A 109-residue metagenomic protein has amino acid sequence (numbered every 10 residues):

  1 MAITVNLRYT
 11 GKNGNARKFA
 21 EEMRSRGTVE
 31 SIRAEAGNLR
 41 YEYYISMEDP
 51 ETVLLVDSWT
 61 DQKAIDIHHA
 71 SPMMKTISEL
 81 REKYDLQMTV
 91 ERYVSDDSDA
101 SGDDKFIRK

Functional and structural regions predicted by a protein language model:
M1-T4, A34-G37, L55, M88-E91: Short N-terminal helix-initiation segments at or just after the protein's N-terminus
A2, N6-R8, K12, E21-S25 (+3 more regions): N-terminal/domain-start segments enriched in small and hydrophobic, helix-friendly residues, covering either
A2-T10, R40-S71: Short, well-ordered beta-strand segments in beta-rich or mixed alpha/beta enzyme and ligand-binding folds
K12-G14, S95: Generic structural motif
N15-L39, M73-I77: Short amphipathic alpha-helical segments
Y43-E51, T76-K109: Glycine-rich beta-strand-turn "strand-cap" elements at beta-sheet edges
